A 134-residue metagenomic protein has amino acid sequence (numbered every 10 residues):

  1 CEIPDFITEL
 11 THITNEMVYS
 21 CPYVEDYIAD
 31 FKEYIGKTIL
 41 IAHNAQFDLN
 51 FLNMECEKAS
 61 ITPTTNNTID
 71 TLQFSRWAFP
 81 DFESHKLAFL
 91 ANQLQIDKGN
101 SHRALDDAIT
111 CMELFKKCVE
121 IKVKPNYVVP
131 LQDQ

Functional and structural regions predicted by a protein language model:
C1-T65, P80-H102: Conserved non-catalytic scaffold segment of RNase H-like nuclease domains
T8-T11, T68-T71, T110-C111: Ser/Thr-centric signal marking residues that sit in or immediately flank functional binding/regulatory motifs
L52, F74, C111-F115: Buried hydrophobic packing segments
T62-S75: Conserved beta-strand -> loop -> alpha-helix junction used to position metal-binding or nucleic-acid-contacting
T68, F79, L114-K117: Generic alpha-helical hydrophobic packing signal
Q93, M112-Q134: Acidic two-metal-ion nuclease catalytic site recognized across multiple nuclease folds, prominently DnaQ/RNase D-T
D107: Short, conserved phosphate/pyrophosphate- and ester-handling motifs at nucleotide-, phospho-/glycolipid
